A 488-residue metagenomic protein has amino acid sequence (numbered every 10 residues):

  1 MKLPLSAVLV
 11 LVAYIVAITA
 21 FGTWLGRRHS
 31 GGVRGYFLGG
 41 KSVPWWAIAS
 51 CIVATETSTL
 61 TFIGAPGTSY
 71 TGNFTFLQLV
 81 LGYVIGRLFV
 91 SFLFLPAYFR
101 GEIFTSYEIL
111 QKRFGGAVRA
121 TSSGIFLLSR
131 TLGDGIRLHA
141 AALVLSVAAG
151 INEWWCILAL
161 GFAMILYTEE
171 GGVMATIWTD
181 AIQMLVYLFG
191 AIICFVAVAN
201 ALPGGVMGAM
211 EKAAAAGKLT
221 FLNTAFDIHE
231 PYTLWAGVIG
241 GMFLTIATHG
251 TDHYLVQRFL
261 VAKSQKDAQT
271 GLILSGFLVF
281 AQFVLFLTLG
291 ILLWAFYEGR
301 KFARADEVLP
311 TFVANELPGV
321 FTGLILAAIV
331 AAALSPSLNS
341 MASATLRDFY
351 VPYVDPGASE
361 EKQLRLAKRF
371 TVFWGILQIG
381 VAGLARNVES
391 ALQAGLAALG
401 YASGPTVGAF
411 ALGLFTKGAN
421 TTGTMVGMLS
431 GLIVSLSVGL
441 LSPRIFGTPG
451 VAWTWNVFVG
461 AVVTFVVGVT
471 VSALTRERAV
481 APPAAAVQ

Functional and structural regions predicted by a protein language model:
M1-Q488: Membrane-embedded helix-loop-helix hairpins and adjacent transmembrane boundary segments in multi-pass transporters
